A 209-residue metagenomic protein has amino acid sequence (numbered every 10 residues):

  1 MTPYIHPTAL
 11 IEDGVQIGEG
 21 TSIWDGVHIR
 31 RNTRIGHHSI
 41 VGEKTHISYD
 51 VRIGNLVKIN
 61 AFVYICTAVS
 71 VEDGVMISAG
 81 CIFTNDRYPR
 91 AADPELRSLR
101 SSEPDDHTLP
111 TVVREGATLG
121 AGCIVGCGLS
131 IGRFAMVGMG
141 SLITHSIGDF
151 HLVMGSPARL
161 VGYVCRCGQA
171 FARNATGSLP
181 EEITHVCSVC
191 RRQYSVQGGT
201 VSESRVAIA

Functional and structural regions predicted by a protein language model:
P3-P94, R100-M154, A158-L160: Structural signal for interior beta-strand "rungs" in well-ordered beta-sheet cores of soluble enzyme domains
E115, T184-S188: Intrinsically disordered, low-complexity terminal tails/loops enriched in metal-binding residues
L160-Y163, I183-H185: Cys/His-enriched microdomains
C165, C187-C190: Short cysteine-rich clusters marking metal-coordination/redox-active sites
Q169-A172, Q193-Y194: Cys/His-rich microdomains that often coordinate metals
R173-A175, G198: Extracellular/mature segments of secreted proteins
A175-T184: Short linker/helix segments within small regulatory modules
R192-A207: Short metal-binding segments enriched for Cys and/or His
